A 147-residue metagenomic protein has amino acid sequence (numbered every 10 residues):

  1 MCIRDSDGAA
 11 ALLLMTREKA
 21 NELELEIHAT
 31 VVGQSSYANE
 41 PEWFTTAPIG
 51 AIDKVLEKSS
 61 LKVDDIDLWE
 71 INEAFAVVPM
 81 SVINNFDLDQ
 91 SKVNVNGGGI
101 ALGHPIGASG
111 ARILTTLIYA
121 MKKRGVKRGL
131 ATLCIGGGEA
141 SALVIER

Functional and structural regions predicted by a protein language model:
M1-D5: Conserved small/polar residues in nucleotide/adenosyl-binding loops
G8, L68-A74: Generic detector of well-ordered alpha-helical packing
A10-L13, A140-V144: Short beta-strand scaffold segments in enzyme catalytic cores
R17-A29, G50-W69, M80-G99, A111-L133 (+1 more regions): Structural signature of cysteine-dependent C-C bond-forming condensing enzymes
K19, N39-E40: Transmembrane helical segments that form the transport core of multi-pass membrane transport proteins
G33-N39, N72-V77, G98-A101, L133-E139 (+1 more regions): Acidic, glycine-rich active-site loops and adjacent beta-strand->loop/helix elements that engage anionic groups
F44-T45, I49: C-terminal catalytic subdomain
I106-G110: Short glycine/threonine-rich catalytic loop with a Thr-x-Gly-x-Asp
